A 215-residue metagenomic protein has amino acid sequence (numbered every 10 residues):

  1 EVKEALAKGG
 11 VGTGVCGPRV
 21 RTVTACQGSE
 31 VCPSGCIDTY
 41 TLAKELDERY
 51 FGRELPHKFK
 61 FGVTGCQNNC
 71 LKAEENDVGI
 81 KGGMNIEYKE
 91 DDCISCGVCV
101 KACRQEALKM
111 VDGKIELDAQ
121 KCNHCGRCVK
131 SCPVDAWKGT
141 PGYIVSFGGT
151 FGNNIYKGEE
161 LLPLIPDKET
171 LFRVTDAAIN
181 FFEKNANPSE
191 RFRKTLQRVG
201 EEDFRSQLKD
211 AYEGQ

Functional and structural regions predicted by a protein language model:
E1-I94, V98, A102, K121: Small-residue-enriched alpha-helical segments and adjacent helix-cap loops that form tight helix-helix packing
A5-T13, R49-R53, D135-G139, A177 (+2 more regions): Change "in soluble alpha/beta enzymes" to "in soluble alpha/beta proteins
T13-P18, P56-F59, V111, K184-R198 (+1 more regions): Flexible, glycine/charged-enriched surface loops at secondary-structure junctions
V23-P33, M110-V111, I115, K157-E160 (+1 more regions): Active-site-proximal beta-alpha loop/turn segments in soluble metabolic enzymes
V78-G83, V145-F151: A domain-level signal for the structural core that forms small-molecule/cofactor-binding pockets and catalytic centers
V98-I115, N123, R127-Y143: Iron-sulfur cluster-binding cysteine motifs and their immediate structural context in ferredoxin-like electron-transfer
D135, E169-E201, R205: Short flanking/linker segments adjacent to small metal-binding domains or redox-active Cys/His motifs
G142, G149-A186: A hydrophobic, small-residue-rich beta->alpha segment in the mid-to-C-terminal subdomain of diverse proteins
